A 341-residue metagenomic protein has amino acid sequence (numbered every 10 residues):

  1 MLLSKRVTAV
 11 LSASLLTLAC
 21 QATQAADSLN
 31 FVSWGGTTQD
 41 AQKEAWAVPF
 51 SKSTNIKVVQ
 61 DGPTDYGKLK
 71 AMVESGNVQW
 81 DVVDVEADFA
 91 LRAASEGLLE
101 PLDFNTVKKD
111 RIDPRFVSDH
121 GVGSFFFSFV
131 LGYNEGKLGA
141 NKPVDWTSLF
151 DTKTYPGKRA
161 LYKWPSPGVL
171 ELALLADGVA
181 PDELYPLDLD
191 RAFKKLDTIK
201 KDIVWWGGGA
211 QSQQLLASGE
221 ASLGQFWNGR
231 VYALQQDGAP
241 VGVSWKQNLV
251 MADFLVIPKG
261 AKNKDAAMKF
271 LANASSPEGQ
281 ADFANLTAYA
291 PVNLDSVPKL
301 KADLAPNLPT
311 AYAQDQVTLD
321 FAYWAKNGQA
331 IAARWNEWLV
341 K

Functional and structural regions predicted by a protein language model:
C20-A25: Sec/Tat signal peptide C-region and signal peptidase I cleavage site
A26-A93: Early extracytoplasmic/lumenal segment of secretory-pathway proteins
G36-A41, V78-W80, D84-A217: Extracytoplasmic ligand-binding site segments that recognize negatively charged/polar headgroups
D88-A94, A217, S222-P240: A ligand-binding cleft/hinge motif common to bilobed small-molecule-binding domains
F127-F129, L189-T198, Q235-A261, S296: Periplasmic-binding protein-like
V130-K137, L174-G178, A252-A266, D282-N285: A bilobed periplasmic-binding-protein/Venus flytrap-type ligand-binding module shared by bacterial periplasmic
P258-T318: Mature extracytoplasmic/periplasmic domains
A313-K341: Conserved C-terminal helix/tail region of periplasmic/extracytoplasmic solute-binding proteins
